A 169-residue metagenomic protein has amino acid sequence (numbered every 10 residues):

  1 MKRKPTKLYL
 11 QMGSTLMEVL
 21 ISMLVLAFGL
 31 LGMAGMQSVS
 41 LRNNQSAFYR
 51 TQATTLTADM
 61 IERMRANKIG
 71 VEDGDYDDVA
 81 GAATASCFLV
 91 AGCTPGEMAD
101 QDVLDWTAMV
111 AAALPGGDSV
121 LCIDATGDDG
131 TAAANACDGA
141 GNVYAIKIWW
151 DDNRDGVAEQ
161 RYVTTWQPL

Functional and structural regions predicted by a protein language model:
M1-S14: N-terminal leader/signal peptides at the extreme start of proteins
M12-V25: N-terminal signal-anchor/signal peptide hydrophobic helix marking the start of the first transmembrane segment
V25-Q45: C-terminal juxtamembrane segment of a hydrophobic transmembrane alpha-helix
N43-A47, T51, T55-L169: Flexible, low-complexity segments enriched in proline/glycine/serine and punctuated by aromatic residues
